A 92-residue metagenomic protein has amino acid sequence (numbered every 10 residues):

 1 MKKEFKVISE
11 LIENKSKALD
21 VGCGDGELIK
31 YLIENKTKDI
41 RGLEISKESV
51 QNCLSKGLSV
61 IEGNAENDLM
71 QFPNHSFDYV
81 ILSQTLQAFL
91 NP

Functional and structural regions predicted by a protein language model:
M1-K15: Conserved alpha-helix/loop element of class I SAM-dependent methyltransferases that forms part of the SAM/SAH-binding
S16-G24: Conserved class I S-adenosyl-L-methionine
E27, Y31-D68: Class I SAM-dependent methyltransferase SAM/SAH-binding core
D68-N74: Short conserved loop adjoining the S-adenosyl-L-methionine
I81: A conserved beta-strand element that flanks and buttresses the S-adenosyl-L-methionine
Q84-T85: Short catalytic micro-motifs in class I SAM-dependent methyltransferases
F89-P92: A short, conserved alpha-helix within the catalytic core of class I
